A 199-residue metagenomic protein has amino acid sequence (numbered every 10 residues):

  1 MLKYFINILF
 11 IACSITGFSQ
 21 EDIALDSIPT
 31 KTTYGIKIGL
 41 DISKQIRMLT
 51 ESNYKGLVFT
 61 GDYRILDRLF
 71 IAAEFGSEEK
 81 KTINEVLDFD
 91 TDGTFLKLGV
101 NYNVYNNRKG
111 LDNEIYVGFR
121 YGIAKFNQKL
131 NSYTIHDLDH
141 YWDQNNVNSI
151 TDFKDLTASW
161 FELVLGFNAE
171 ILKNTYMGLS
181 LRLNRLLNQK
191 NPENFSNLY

Functional and structural regions predicted by a protein language model:
M1-T33: Bacterial Sec-dependent N-terminal signal peptides
Q20-R64: Short glycine/proline- and aromatic-enriched beta-strand/turn motifs that initiate or cap beta-hairpins
E21-Y34, R68, N106-E114, I171-M177: Short loop/turn motifs that connect adjacent beta-strands in outer-membrane beta-barrel proteins
Y34, N53-L57, D92-L96, N113 (+1 more regions): Residues that define the transmembrane beta-barrel architecture of outer-membrane proteins
I36-K44, Y63, A73-S77, V117-I123 (+2 more regions): Transmembrane beta-barrel strands of outer-membrane/channel proteins
K44-R47, T82-D88, Y105, V147-F153 (+1 more regions): Extracellular loop and loop/strand-boundary signature of outer-membrane beta-barrel proteins
L69, E74-W142: Gram-negative (and chloroplast) outer-membrane scaffold detector with strong preference for beta-barrel transmembrane
E114, R120-Y199: Outer-membrane beta-barrel transmembrane domain signature
